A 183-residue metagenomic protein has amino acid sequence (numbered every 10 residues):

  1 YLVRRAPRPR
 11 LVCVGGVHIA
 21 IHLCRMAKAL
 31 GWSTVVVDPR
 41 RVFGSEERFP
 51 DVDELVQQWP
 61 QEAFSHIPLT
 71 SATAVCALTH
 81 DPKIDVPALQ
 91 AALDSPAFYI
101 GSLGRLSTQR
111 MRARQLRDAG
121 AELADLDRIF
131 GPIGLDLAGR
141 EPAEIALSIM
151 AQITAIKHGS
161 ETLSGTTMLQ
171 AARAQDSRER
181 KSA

Functional and structural regions predicted by a protein language model:
Y1-S71, P82-D85, A183: Hydrophobic, well-ordered beta-alpha structural blocks that scaffold small-molecule cofactor pockets
W32, D53, T73, S95-F98 (+1 more regions): A structural micro-motif
V37, A74, T79-K83, Q90-Q115: ADP-ribose/adenylate-binding Rossmann-like module
A97, L103-A183: Adenosine-phosphate binding glycine-rich loop
